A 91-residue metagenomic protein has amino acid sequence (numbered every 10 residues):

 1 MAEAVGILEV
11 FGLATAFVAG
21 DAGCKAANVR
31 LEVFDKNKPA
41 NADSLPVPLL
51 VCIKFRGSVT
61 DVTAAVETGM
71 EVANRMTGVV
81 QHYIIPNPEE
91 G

Functional and structural regions predicted by a protein language model:
M1-L50, K54-G91: Long, contiguous binding/interaction regions
